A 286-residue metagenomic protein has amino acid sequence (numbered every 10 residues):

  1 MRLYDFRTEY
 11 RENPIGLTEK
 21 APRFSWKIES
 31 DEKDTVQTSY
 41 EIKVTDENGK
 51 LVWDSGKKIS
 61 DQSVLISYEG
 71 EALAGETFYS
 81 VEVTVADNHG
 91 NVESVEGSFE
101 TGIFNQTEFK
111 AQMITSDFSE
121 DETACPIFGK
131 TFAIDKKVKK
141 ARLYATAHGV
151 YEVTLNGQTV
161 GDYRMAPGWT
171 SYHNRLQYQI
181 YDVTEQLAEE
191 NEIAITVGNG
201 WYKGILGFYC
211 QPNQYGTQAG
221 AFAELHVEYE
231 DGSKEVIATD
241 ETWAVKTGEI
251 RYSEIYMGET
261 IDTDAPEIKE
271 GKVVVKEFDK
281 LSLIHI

Functional and structural regions predicted by a protein language model:
M1-D34, G97-F132, Q214-G216: Non-catalytic, glycine-rich low-complexity segments
D5, S39-E41, G70, E82 (+4 more regions): Extracellular/lumenal ectodomain signal focusing on beta-strand-rich modules and carbohydrate-recognition contexts
F6, S55-G56, E96-G97, Y163 (+1 more regions): Short hydrophobic alpha-helix segments
G16-T18, L73-G75, E185-A188: Extracellular/lumenal carbohydrate-interaction signature centered on repeated Trp-anchored short motifs
W26, V64-I66, F78, D87-H89 (+4 more regions): Accessory beta-strand-rich segments of carbohydrate-active enzymes
I28, T35-F78, T84, N88-E93 (+1 more regions): Recognizes extended acidic, P/S/T-rich segments that occur within or adjacent to Ig-like beta-sandwich modules
V274-K276: Long, charge-dense accessory insertions within large macromolecular proteins
I284-I286: Conserved small/polar residues in nucleotide/adenosyl-binding loops
